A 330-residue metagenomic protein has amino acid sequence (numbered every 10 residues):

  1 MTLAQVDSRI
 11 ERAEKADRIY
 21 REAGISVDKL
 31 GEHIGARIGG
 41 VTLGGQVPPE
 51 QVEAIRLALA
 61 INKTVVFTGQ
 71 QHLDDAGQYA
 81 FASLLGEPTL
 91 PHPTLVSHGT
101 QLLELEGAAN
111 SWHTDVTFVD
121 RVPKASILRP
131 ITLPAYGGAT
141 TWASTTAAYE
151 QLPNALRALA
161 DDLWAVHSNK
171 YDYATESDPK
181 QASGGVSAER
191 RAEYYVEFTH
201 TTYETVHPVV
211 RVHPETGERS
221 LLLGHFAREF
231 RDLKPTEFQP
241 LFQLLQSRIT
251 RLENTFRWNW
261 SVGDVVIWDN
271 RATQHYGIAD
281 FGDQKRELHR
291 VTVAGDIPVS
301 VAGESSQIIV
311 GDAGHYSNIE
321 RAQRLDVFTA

Functional and structural regions predicted by a protein language model:
T2-V262, R271-A330: Non-heme Fe(II) oxygenase catalytic core, chiefly the N-lobe of the double-stranded beta-helix
